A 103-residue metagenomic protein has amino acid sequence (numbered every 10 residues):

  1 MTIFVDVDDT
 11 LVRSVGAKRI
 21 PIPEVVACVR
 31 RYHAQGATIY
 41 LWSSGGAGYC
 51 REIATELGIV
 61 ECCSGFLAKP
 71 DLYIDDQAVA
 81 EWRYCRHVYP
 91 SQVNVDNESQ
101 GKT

Functional and structural regions predicted by a protein language model:
M1-T103: HAD-like aspartate-dependent phosphatase fold
